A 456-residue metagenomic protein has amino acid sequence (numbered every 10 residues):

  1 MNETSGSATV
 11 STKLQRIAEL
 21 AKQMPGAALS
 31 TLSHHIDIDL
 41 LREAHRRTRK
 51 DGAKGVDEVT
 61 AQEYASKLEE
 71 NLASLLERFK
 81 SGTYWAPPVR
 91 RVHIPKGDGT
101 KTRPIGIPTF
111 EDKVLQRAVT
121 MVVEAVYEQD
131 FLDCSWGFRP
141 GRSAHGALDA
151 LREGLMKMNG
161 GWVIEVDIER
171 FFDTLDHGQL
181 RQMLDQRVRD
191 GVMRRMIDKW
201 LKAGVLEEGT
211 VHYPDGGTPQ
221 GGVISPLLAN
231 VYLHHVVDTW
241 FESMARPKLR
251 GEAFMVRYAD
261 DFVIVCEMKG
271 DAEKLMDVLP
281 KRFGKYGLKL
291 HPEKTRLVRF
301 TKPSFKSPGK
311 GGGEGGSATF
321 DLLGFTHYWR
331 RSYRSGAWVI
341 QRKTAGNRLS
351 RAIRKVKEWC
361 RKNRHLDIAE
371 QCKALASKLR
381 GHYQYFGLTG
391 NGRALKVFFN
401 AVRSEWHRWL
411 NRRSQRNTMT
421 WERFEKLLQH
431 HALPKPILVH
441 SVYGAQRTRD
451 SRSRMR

Functional and structural regions predicted by a protein language model:
M1-R456: Non-catalytic terminal/accessory segments
